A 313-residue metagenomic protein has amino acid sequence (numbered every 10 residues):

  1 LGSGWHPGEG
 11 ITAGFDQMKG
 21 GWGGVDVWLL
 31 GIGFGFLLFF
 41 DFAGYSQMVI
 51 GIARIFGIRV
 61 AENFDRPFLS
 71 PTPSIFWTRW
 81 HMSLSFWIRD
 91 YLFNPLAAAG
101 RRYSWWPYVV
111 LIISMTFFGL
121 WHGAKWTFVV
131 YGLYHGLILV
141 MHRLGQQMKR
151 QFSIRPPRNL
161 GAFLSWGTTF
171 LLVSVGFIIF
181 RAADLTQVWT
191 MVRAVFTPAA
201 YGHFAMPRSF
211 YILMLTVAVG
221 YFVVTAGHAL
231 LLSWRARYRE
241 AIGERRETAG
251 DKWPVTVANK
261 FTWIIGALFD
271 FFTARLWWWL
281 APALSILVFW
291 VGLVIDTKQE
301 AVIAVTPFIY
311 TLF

Functional and structural regions predicted by a protein language model:
L1-P282, I286, L293, P307 (+1 more regions): Membrane-embedded transmembrane alpha-helical bundles that form the catalytic cores of multi-pass lipid-modifying
G292-A304: Transmembrane helices with small-residue packing motifs
